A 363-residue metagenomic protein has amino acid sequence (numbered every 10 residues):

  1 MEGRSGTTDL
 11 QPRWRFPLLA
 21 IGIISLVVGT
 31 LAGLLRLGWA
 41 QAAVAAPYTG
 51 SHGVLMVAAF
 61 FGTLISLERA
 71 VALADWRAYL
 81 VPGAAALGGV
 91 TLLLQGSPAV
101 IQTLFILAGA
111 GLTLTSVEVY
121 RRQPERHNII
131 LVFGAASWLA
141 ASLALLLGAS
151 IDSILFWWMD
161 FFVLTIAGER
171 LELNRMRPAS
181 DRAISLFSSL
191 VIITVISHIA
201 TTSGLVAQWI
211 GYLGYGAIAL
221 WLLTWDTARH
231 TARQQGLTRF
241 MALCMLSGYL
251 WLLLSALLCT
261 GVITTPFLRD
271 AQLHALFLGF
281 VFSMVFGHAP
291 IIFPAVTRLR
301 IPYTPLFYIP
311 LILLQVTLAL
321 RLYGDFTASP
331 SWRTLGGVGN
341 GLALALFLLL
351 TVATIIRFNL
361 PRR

Functional and structural regions predicted by a protein language model:
M1-P17, L31-G50, A59-P82, L93-P98 (+9 more regions): Juxtamembrane membrane-water interface segments of multi-pass membrane proteins, especially cytoplasmic-side
I21, S25, V54-F60, D75-L93 (+6 more regions): Mid-membrane cores of alpha-helical transmembrane segments in multi-pass membrane proteins, especially transporters
I21, V81-A84, W251, G279 (+1 more regions): Residue-level signature of the transmembrane alpha-helical cores of Major Facilitator Superfamily-type secondary
A85, S137, L190-I193, G248-S255 (+1 more regions): Core segments of transmembrane alpha-helices that mediate helix-helix packing or line hydrophobic substrate/ligand
L107-T113, L164-T165, L190-I193, F282-S283 (+1 more regions): Hydrophobic alpha-helical membrane segments
I192-V195, F326, G337: Intrinsically disordered, low-complexity terminal tails/loops enriched in metal-binding residues
Y212-A217, L276-V281, W332-L350: Small-residue-rich transmembrane alpha-helices that serve as helix-helix interface/gating elements in multipass
